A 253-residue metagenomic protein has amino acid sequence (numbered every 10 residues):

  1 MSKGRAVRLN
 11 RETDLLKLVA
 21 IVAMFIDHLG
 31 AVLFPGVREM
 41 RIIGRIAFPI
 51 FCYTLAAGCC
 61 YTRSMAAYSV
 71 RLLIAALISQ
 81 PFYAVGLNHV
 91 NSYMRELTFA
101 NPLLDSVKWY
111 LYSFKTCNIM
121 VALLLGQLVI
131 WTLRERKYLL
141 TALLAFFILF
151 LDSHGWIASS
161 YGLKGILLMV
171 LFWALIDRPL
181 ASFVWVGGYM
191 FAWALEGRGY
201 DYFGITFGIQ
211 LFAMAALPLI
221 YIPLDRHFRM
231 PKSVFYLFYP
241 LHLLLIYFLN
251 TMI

Functional and structural regions predicted by a protein language model:
M1-I253: Alpha-helical transmembrane segments and their immediate juxtamembrane cytosolic regions
